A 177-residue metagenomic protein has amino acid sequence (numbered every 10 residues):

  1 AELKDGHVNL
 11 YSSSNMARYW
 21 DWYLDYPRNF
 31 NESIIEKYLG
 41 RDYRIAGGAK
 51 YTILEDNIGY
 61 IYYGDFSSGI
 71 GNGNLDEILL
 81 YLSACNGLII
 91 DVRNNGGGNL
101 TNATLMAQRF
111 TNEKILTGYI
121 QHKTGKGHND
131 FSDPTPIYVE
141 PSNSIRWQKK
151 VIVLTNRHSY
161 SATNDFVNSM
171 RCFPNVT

Functional and structural regions predicted by a protein language model:
A1-H122, H128-P136, K150: Flexible, low-complexity junctional segments that flank or bridge functional domains
L88, Y160, F173-T177: Short, well-structured beta-strand/strand-turn elements
G97, E140-W147: Active-site microenvironments of hydrolase-like enzyme catalytic domains
R146-K149, F173: Short gly/pro-enriched beta-turn/loop segments at secondary-structure junctions
N156: Cofactor-binding loop segments of dinucleotide-utilizing enzymes, especially the Rossmann-like FAD- and NAD(P)+-binding
